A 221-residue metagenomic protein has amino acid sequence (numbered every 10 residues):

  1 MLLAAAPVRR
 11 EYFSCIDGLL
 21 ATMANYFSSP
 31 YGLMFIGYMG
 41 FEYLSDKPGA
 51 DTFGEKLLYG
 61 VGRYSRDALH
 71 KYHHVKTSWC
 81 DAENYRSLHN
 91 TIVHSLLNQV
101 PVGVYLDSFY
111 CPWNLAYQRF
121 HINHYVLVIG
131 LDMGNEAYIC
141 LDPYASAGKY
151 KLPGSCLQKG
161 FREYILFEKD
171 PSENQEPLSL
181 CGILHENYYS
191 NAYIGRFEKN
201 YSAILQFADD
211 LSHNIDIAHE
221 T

Functional and structural regions predicted by a protein language model:
M1-Y85, S179, I183-E186: Cysteine-nucleophile protease catalytic domains, especially the papain-like/related folds used in DUB/UBL proteases
Y12, Y26-G54, Y85-C140: Active-site-adjacent substructure of cysteine-protease-like catalytic cores
I16, D107-F109, N200: Alpha-helix initiation/capping motif
L19, V61-S65, L88, A116 (+1 more regions): Alpha-helical structural motif
T22-N25, D67-K71, N90-H94, K159 (+1 more regions): Charged/polar, solvent-exposed surface patches and flexible loops
A68-C80, Y117-I122, L141-A147: Hydrophobic transmembrane alpha-helix bundles
D81-H89, E176, R196: Alpha-helix capping and helix-coil boundary motifs
D132-T221: Noncatalytic regulatory segments and standalone regulatory/sensor domains
